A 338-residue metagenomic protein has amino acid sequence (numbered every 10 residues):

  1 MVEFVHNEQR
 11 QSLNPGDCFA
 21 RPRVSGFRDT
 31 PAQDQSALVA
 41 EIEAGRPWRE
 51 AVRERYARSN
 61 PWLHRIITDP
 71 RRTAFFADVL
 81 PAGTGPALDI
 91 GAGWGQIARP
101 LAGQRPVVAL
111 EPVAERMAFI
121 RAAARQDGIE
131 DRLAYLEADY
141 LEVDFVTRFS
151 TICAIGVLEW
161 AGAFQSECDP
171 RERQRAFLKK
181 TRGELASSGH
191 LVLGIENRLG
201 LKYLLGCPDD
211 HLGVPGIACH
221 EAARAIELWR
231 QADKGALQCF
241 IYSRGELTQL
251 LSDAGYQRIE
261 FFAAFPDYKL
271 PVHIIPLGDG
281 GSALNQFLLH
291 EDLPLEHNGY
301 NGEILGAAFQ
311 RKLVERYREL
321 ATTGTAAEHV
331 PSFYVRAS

Functional and structural regions predicted by a protein language model:
R65-T84: Conserved alpha-helix/loop element of class I SAM-dependent methyltransferases that forms part of the SAM/SAH-binding
W94-Q104: Conserved SAM-binding loop of SAM-dependent methyltransferases across substrates and taxa, primarily the Class I
Q104-R132: Class I SAM-dependent methyltransferase SAM/SAH-binding core
V143-I152: A short acidic, Gly/Pro-enriched loop at the edge of an enzyme's catalytic core that lines a small-molecule cofactor
R171-H190: A short glycine-rich, Lys/Arg-flanked "PGG" loop and its adjoining helix->strand segment in the class I
V192-I217: Conserved class I S-adenosyl-L-methionine
L237-G255, E260-F261: Short alpha-helix
R258-G299: Conserved catalytic loop of SAM-dependent methyltransferase domains
